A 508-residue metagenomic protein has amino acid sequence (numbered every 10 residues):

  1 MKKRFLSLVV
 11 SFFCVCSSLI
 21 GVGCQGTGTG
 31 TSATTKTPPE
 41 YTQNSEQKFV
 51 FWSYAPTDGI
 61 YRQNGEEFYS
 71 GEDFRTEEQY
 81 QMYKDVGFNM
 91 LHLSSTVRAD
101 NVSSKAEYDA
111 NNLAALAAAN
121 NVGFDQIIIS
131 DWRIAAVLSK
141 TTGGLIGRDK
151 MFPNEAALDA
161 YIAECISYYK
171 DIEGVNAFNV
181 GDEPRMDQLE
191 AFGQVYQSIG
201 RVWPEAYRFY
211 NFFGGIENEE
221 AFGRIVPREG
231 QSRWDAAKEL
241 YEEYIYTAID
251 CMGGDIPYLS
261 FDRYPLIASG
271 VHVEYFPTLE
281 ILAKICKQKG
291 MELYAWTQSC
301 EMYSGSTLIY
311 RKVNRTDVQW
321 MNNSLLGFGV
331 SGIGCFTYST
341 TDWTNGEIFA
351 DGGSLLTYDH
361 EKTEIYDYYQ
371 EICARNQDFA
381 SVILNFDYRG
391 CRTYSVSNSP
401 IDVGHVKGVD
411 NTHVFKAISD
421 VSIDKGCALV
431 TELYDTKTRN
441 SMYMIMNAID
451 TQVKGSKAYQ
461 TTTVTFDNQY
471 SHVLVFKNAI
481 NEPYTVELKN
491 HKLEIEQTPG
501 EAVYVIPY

Functional and structural regions predicted by a protein language model:
T34-S94, W132-R133: Boundary/entry segment of secreted carbohydrate-active catalytic domains
Y54, I129-D131, Y196-E242, Q288-S304 (+2 more regions): Aromatic-lined carbohydrate-recognition surfaces of secreted/lumenal glycan-active proteins
E66-V102, N111-I127, M252-L259: Catalytic domains of carbohydrate-active enzymes, especially glycoside hydrolases
A136-S139, E219-E220, L282-T316, D351 (+1 more regions): Active-site clefts of carbohydrate-active enzymes
A160-A191, G214, Y244-A268: Active-site groove signature of glycoside hydrolases
T316-A374, D387-S397: Aromatic/acidic polysaccharide-binding cleft in carbohydrate-active enzymes
S397-Q469: Carbohydrate-binding surface patches
E487-Y508: C-terminal beta-strand-rich structural cap/linker in extracellular carbohydrate-active enzymes
